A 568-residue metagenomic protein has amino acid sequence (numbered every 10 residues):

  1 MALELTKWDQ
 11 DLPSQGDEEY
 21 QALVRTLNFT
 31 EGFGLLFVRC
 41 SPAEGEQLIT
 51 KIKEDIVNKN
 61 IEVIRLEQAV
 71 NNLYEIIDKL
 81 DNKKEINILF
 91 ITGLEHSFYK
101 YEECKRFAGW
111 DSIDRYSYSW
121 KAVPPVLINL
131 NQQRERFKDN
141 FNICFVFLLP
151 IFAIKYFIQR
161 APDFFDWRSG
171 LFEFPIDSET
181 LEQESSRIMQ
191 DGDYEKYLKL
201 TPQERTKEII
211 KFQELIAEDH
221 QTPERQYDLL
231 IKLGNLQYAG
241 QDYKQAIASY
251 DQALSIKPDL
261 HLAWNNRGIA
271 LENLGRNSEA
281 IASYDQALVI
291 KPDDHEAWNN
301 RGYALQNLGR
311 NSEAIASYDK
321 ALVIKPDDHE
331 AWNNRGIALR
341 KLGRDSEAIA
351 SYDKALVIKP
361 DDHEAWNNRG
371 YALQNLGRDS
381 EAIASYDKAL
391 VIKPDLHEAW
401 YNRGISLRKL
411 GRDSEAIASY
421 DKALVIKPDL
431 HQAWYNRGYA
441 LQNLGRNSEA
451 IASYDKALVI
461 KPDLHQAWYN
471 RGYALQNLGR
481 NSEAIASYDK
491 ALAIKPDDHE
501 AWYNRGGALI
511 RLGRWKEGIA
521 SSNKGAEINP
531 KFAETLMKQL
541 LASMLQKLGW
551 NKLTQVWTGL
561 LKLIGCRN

Functional and structural regions predicted by a protein language model:
M1-I113: Extended, compositionally biased accessory segments flanking or bridging domains
R160-T180: A short helix-turn-beta junction within AAA+ P-loop NTPase domains corresponding to the substrate/partner-engaging
P202-R205, Y243, N277, N311 (+7 more regions): TPR-repeat structural position
D228-A239, L262-N273, E296-N307, E330-K341 (+6 more regions): Conserved alpha-helical positions within TPR/SEL1-like repeat arrays
A253, A287, A321, A355 (+5 more regions): Canonical positions in the second alpha-helix
